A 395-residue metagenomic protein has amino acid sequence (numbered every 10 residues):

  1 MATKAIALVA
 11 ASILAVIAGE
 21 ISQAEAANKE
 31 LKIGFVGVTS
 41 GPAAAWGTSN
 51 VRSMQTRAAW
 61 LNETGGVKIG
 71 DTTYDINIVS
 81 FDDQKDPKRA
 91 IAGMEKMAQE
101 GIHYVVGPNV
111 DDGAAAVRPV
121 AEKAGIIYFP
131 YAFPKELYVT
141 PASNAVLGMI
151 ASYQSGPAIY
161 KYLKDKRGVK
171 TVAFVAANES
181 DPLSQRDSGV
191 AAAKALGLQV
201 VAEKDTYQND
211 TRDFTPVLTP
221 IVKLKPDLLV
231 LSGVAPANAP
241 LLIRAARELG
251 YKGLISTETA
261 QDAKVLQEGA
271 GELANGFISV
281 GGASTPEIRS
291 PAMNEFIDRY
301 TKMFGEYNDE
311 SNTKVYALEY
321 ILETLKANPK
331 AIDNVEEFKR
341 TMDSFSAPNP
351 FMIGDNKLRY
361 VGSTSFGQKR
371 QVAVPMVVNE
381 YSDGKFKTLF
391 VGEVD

Functional and structural regions predicted by a protein language model:
M1-V9, G19: Bacterial N-terminal signal peptides that target proteins for export
T3-I6, A24-D395: Extracytosolic ligand-binding ectodomains
L14-A24: C-terminal segment of classical bacterial N-terminal signal peptides
